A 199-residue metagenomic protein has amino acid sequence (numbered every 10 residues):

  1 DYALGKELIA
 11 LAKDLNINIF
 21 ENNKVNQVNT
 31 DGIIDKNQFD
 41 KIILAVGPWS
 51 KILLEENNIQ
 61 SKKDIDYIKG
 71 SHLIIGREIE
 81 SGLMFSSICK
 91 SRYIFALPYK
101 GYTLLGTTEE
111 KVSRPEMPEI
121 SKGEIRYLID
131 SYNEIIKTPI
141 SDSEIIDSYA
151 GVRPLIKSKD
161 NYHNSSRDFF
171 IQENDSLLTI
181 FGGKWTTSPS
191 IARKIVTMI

Functional and structural regions predicted by a protein language model:
A3, E7, I52-L54, Q60-E80 (+2 more regions): C-terminal catalytic lobe of FAD-dependent flavoproteins
A10-L11, L15, N22-K24, S87 (+1 more regions): Flavin (primarily FAD) cofactor-binding/catalytic cores of flavoenzymes
N16-N18, L177: Short, conserved active-site loop motifs that form the nucleotide-linked donor/cofactor pocket
N18-I34: A conserved short coil-to-beta-strand element within the FAD-binding core of flavoproteins
F20-E21, L44, L105: General beta-strand structural signal in soluble alpha/beta enzymes
G32-K36, L178-I180: Generic recognition of long tandem-repeat/solenoid scaffolds
Q38-W49, Y132: Short hydrophobic core segments
